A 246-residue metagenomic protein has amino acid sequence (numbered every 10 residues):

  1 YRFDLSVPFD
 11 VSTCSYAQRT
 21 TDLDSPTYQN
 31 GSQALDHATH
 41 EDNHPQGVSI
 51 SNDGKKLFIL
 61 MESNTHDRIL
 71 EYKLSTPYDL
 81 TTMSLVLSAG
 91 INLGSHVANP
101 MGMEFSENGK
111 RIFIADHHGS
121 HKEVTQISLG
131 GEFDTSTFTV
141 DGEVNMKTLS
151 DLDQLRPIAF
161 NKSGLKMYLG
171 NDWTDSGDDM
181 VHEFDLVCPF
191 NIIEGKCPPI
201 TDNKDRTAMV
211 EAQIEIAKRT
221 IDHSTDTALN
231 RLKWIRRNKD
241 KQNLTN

Functional and structural regions predicted by a protein language model:
D4-C14, K73-T82, S128-S136, D185-I193: Short loop/turn segments immediately following beta-strands, especially the blade-tip and inter-blade linker loops
S15-H40, V86-H96, T139-D151: Surface-exposed loop and turn segments in beta-propeller and other repeat-based domains that flank or scaffold
L35-S49, V97-M103, L152-A159: Signature of short aromatic-glycine-proline-rich micro-motifs recurring in repeat-based ectodomains
N52-D53, E107-N108, K162-S163: Residue-level detector of Asp-centered blade-edge/turn motifs that repeat once per structural unit in beta-propeller
L60-E62, A115, G170: Residue-level marker for isolated small/hydroxyl-bearing positions within beta-strands of beta-sheet-rich domains
S63-H66, H118-H121, W173-D178: Short glycine/acidic-enriched loop and turn motifs that connect beta-strands
N161, L165-I193: Blade-level signature of beta-propeller repeat domains, shared across WD40, Kelch, NHL, RCC1 and BNR/Asp-box propellers
